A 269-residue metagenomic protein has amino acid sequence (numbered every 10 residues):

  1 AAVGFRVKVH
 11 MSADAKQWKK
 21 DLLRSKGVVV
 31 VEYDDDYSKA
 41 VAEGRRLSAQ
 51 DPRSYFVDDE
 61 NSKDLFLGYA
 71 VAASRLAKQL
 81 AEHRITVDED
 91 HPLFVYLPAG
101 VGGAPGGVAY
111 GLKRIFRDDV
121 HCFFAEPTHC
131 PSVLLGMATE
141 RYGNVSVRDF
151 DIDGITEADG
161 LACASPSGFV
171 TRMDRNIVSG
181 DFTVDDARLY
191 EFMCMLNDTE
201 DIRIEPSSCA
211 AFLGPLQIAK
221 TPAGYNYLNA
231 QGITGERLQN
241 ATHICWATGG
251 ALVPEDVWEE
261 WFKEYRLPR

Functional and structural regions predicted by a protein language model:
A1-A2, K16-K20, P98-A109, S132-L134 (+2 more regions): Short glycine/serine/threonine-rich phosphate/pyrophosphate-binding segments that cradle anionic phosphate groups
A1-R6, A109-F116, L213-A223: Alpha-helix C-terminal capping segments
A1-S12, H91-A104, I244-A247: A short, small-residue-rich loop immediately preceding and capping a beta-strand
V7-D14, H121-P127: Short internal beta-strands
K8-H91, E140-T183: Small/polar-residue-rich loop-to-helix segments that shape phosphate-bearing ligand pockets
S38-V41, R114-P206, W258-R269: Active-site/ligand-binding loops adjacent to catalytic centers
Y55, F94, H121, I202 (+1 more regions): Structural motif
A210-R269: Phosphate-binding loop/pocket of nucleotide- and phosphate-handling active sites
